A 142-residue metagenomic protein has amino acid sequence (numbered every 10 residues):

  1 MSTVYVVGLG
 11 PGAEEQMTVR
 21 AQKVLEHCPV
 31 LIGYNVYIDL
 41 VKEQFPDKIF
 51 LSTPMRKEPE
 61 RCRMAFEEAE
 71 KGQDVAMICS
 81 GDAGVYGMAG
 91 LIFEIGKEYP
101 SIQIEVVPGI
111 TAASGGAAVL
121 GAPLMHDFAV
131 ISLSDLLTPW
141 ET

Functional and structural regions predicted by a protein language model:
M1-E105, I110, G115: Class I S-adenosyl-L-methionine
A117-T142: Short, glycine-/small-residue-rich phosphate/pyrophosphate-handling segment
